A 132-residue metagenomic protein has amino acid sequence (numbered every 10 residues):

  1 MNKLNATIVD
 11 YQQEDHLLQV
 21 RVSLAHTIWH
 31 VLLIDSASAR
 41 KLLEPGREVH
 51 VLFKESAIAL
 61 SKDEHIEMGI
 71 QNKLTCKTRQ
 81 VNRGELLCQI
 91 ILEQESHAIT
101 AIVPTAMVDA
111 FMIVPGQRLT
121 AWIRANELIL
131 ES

Functional and structural regions predicted by a protein language model:
N2-N5, D10, I28, S36-Q80 (+1 more regions): Glycine/charge-rich catalytic "coupling/switch" loops of P-loop NTPases
Y11-L17, V81-L87: Short, conserved beta-turn/loop elements at beta-strand boundaries and strand-helix junctions
E14, I34-D35, G84, T105: Residue-level structural signal for beta-strand termini and adjacent loop
D15, L24-H26, F53, E85 (+2 more regions): A generic beta-sheet turn/junction motif
Q19-A25, L32-L33, Q89-E95, I102: Short, acidic/hydrophobic/Gly-rich beta-strand patch recurrent on exposed beta strands that often constitutes part
I90-P104, I123-L130: Hydrophobic transmembrane alpha-helix bundles
